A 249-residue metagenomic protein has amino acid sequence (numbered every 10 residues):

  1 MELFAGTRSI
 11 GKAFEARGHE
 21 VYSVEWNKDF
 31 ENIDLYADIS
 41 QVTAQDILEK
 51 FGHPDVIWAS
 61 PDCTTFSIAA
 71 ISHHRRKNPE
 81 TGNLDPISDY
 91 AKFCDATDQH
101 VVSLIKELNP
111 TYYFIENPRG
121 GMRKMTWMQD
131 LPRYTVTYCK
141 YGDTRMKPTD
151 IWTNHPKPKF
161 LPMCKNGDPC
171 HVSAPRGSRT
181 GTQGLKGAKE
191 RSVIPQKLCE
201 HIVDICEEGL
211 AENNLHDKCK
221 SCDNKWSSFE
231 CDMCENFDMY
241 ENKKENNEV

Functional and structural regions predicted by a protein language model:
M1-N213, N246-E248: Conserved active-site and SAM-binding loop architecture of S-adenosyl-L-methionine-dependent nucleic-acid
A211-V249: Cysteine-centered metal-binding/redox modules
